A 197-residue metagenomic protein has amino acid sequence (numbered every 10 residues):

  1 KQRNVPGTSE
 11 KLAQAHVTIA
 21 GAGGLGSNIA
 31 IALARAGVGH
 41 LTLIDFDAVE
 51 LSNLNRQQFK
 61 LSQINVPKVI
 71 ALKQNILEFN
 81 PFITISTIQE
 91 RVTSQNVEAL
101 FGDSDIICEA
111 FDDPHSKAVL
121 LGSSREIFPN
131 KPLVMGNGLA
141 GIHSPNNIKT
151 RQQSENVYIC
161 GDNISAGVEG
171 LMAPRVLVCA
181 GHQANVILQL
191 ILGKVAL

Functional and structural regions predicted by a protein language model:
K1-L197: Adenine nucleotide-associated cytosolic modules
